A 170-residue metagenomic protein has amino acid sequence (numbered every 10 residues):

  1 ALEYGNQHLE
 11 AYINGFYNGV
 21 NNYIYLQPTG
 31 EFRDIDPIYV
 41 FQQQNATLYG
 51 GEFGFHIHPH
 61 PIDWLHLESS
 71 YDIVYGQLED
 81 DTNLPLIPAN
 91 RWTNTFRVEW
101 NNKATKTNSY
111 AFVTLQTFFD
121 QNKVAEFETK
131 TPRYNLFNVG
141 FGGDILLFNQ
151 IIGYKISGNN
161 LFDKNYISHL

Functional and structural regions predicted by a protein language model:
A1-I38, T47, H169: Membrane-embedded beta-barrel scaffold of Gram-negative outer-membrane proteins
L2-Y4, G51-I57, N94-V98, V139-G143 (+1 more regions): Residues on the lipid-exposed face of transmembrane beta-strands in outer-membrane beta-barrel proteins
Q7-H8, P61-D63, N102-T107, L147-Q150 (+1 more regions): Short coil turns and loop connectors of transmembrane beta-barrels in diderm outer membranes and organellar homologs
G15, Y23-F32, V74-P85, Q121-T129 (+1 more regions): Outer-membrane beta-barrel translocator domains and adjoining extracellular loop/strand segments of Gram-negative
G15-V20, Y39-D120: Gram-negative outer-membrane beta-barrel transporters
V20-N22, L67, T117-N122, G143-L170: C-terminal beta-signal and adjacent terminal beta-strands/loops of Gram-negative outer-membrane beta-barrel proteins
N108-Y110, Y134-N138, I151-G153: Active-site lining segments that contact anionic ligands and/or coordinate catalytic metals
Q116-N138: Outer-membrane beta-barrel transmembrane domain signature
